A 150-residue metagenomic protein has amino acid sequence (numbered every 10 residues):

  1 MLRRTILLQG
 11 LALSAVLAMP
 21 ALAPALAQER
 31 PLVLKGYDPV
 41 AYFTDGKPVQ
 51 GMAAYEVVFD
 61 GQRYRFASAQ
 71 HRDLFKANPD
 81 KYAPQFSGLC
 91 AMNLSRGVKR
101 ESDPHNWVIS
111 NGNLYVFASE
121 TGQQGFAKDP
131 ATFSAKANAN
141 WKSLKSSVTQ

Functional and structural regions predicted by a protein language model:
M1-L2, A23: Helix-centric, low-specificity signal for extended rod-like, repetitive segments
L2-R3, E29: Short, intrinsically disordered low-complexity segments
R3-A12, V16-L17: N-terminal export leaders
V16-P24: C-terminal segment of classical bacterial N-terminal signal peptides
P24-Q150: Charged, low-complexity intrinsically disordered segments
